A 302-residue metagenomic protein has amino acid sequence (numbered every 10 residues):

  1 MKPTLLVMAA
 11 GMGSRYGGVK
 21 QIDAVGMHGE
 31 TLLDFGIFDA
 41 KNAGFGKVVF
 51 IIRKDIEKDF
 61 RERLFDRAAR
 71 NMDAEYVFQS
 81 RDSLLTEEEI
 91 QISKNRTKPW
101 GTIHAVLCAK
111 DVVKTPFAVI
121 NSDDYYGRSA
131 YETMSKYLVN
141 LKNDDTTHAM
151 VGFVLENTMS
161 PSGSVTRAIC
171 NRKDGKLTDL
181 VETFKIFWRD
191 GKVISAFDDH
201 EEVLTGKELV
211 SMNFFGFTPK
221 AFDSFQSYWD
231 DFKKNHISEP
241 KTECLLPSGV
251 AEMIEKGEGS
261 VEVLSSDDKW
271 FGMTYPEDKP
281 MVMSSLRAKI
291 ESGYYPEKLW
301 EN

Functional and structural regions predicted by a protein language model:
M1-A10, E30-V119, Y126-G127, Y131 (+1 more regions): Conserved N-terminal catalytic core of the sugar/cofactor nucleotidyltransferase
M12, D123-D124, L155: Active-site metal-binding loops of divalent metal-dependent hydrolases
I52, G216-F217, T274: A conserved hydrophobic position in a structured secondary element of the catalytic/binding core that shapes
F60-L64, M134, F225, V282: Hydrophobic packing residues within well-ordered alpha-helices of enzyme cores
E88-T97, G163-A168, E277-M281: Short, surface-exposed amphipathic charged segments that create phosphate/polyanion-binding patches used for binding
R128-F215, P219: Conserved core of the sugar-phosphate nucleotidyltransferase
Q226-G259: A C-terminal functional module that forms or caps the active site or interfaces directly with catalytic machinery
S260, W270-N302: Hydrophobic helical membrane-anchoring modules
